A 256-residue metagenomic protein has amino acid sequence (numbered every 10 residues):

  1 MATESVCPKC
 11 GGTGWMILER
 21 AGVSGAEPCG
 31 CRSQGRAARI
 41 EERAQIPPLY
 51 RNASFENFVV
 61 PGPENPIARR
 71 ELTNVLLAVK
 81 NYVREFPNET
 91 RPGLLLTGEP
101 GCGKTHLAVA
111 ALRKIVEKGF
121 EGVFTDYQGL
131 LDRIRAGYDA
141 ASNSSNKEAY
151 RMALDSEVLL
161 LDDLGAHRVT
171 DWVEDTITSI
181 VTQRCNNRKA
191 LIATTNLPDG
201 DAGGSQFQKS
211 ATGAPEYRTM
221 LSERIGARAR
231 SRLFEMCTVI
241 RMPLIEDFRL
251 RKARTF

Functional and structural regions predicted by a protein language model:
V6-L49: Interdomain "pre-motor" coupling segment immediately N-terminal to P-loop NTPase/helicase cores
V59-L94: Pre-Walker A (pre-P-loop) alpha-helix and adjacent loop at the N terminus of AAA/AAA+ ATPase modules, a conserved
P66-L76, L112, V116-D155, D171: Short glycine-rich substrate-engagement loop in P-loop NTPases that contacts/grips substrate
F86-N88, I115-E117, R151-L154, T182-N187 (+1 more regions): Conserved catalytic network of the ASCE P-loop NTPase/AAA+ motor domain
T90-A108: Walker A/P-loop nucleotide-binding motif
F120-E121, D155-V158, N187-A193: Loop/turn-to-beta-strand initiation segments
D132, G137, A166-F256: Replace "adjacent to P-loop NTPase cores in ATP/GTP-dependent enzymes" with "adjacent to NTP-binding cores
